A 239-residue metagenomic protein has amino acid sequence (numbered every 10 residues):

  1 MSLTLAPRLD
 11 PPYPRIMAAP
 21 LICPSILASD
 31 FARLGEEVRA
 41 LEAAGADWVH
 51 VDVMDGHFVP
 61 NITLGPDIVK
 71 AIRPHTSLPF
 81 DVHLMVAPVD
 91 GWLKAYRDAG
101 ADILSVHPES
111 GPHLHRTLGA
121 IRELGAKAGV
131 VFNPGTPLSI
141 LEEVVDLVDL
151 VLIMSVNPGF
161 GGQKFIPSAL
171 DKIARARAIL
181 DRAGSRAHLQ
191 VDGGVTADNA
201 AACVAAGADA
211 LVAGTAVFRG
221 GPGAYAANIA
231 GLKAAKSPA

Functional and structural regions predicted by a protein language model:
L21-S25, V49-V51, F80-L84, L104-V106 (+4 more regions): Hydrophobic faces of well-ordered beta-strands that scaffold small-molecule active sites in alpha/beta enzyme cores
L34, L41, D52, Y96 (+5 more regions): Conserved, mostly hydrophobic/aromatic
A44, H75, A99, L124 (+2 more regions): Structural motif
V49-P66, V156-K164: Glycine-rich, proline-tolerant flexible connector loops at the mouths of alpha/beta enzymes
D55-A120: N-terminal active-site wall of soluble small-molecule enzyme domains
D90-R97, T136-D146, V195-L211: Catalytic cores of alpha/beta
G91-W92, A101-H188: Conserved anion-binding
F218-A239: C-terminal helical cap(s) of enzyme catalytic domains, especially alpha/beta-barrels
